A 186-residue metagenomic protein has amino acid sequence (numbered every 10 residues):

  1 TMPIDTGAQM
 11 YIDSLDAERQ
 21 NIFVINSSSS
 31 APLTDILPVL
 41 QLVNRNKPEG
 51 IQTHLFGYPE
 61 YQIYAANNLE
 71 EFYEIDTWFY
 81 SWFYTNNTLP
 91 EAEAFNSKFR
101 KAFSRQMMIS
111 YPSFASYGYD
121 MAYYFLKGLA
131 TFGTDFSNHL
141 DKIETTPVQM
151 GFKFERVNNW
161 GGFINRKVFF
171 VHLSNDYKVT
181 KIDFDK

Functional and structural regions predicted by a protein language model:
T1-K186: Extracytosolic ligand-binding ectodomains
